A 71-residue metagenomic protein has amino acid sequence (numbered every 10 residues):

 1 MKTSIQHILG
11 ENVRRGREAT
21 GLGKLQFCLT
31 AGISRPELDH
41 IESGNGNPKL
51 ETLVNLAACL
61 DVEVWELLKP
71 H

Functional and structural regions predicted by a protein language model:
M1-A19: A short, Lys/Arg-rich alpha-helix, primarily the initiator
K2-S4, A58, L68-H71: Short, charged recognition helix plus adjacent turn of helix-turn-helix-like nucleic-acid-binding domains
R14, L25, V54: Residues within the helices of the helix-turn-helix
G16, T30, I41, P70: Residues in the recognition helix of alpha-helical DNA-binding motifs
R17, C28, A57: The alpha-helix within a helix-turn-helix
G21-H40: Short alpha-helical DNA-recognition segment
E51-E66: DNA major-groove recognition helix of helix-turn-helix/homeodomain DNA-binding modules
